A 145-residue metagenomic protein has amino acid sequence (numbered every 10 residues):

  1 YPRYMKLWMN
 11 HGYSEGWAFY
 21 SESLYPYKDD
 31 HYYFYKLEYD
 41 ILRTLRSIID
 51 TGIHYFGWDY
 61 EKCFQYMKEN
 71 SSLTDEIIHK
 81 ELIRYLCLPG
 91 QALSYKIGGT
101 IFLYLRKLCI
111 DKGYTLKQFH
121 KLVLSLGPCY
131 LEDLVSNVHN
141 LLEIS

Functional and structural regions predicted by a protein language model:
Y1-S145: N-terminal maturation segment of proteins
